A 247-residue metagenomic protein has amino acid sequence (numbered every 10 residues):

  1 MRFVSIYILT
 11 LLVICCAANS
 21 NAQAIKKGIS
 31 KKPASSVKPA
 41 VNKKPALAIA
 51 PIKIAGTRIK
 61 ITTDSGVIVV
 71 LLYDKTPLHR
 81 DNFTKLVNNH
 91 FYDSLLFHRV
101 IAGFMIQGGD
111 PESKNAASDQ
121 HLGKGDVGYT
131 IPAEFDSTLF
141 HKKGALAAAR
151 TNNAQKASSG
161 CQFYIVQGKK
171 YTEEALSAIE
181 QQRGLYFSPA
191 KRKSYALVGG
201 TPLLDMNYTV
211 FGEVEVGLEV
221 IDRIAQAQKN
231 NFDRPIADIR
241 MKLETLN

Functional and structural regions predicted by a protein language model:
M1-I25: Bacterial Sec-dependent N-terminal signal peptides
S20-N247: Cyclophilin-like peptidyl-prolyl cis-trans isomerases
